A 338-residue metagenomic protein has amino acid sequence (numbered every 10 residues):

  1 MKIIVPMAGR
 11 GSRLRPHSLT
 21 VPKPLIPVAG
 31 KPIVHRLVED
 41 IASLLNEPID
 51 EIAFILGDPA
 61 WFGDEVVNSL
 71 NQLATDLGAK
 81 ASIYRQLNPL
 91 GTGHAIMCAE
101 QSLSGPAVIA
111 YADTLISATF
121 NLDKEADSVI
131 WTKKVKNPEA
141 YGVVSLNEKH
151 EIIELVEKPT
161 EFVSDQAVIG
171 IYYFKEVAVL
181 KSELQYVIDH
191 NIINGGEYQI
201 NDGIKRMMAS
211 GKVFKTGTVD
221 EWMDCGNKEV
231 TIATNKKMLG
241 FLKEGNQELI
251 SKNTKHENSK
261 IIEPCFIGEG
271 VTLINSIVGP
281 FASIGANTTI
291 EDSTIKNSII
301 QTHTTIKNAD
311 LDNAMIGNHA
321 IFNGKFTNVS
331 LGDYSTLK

Functional and structural regions predicted by a protein language model:
K2-A8, R13, L19, I26-P27 (+4 more regions): Conserved N-terminal catalytic core of the sugar/cofactor nucleotidyltransferase
S18-T20, V163-A167, T216-T218: Short glycine-enriched loop/turn motifs at secondary-structure junctions
P24, K80-S82, E151, V213-K215: Conserved beta-strand segments of alpha/beta enzyme cores
L25, V144-L146, T216: A structural signal for short hydrophobic beta-strand segments in well-ordered beta-sheet cores
A53-G57, T132, I299, M315: Short internal beta-strands
A112: Short acidic donor-binding/metal-coordinating loop in glycosyltransferase active sites
L115-V187: Conserved core of the sugar-phosphate nucleotidyltransferase
Y186-K338: Left-handed beta-helix
